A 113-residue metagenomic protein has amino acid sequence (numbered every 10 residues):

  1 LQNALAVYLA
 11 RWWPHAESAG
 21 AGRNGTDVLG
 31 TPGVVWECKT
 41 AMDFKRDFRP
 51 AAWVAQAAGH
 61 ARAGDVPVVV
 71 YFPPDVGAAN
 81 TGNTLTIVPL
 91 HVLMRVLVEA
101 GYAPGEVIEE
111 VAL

Functional and structural regions predicted by a protein language model:
L1-L113: Catalytic phosphate/metal-binding cores of nucleic-acid and nucleotide-processing enzymes, i.e., regions that mediate
